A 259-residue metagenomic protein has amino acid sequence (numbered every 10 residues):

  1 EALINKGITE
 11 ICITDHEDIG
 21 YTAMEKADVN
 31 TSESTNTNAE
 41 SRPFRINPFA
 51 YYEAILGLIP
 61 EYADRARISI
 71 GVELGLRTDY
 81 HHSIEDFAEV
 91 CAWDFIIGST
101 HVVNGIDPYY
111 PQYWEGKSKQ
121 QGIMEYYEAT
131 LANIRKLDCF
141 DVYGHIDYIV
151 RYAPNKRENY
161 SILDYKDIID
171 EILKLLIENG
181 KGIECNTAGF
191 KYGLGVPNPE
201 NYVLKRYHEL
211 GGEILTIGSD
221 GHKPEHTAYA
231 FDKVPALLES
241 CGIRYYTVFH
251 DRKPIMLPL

Functional and structural regions predicted by a protein language model:
E1, A23, N104, I149-V150 (+1 more regions): Charged catalytic cores and adjacent phosphate/nucleic-acid-binding surfaces used for phosphate/nucleic-acid chemistry
E1-A2, D79-F87, E125-R135: Short, acidic/polar
E1-L74, T78, F87-V90, Y152 (+4 more regions): An N-terminally biased module of ancient metal coordination in phosphate/nucleic-acid-related enzymes
N5, A54-R65, E85-I97, I134-D138 (+3 more regions): Acidic (Asp/Glu)-rich catalytic clusters
I11-I13, I68-V72, I96-G98, V142-G144 (+3 more regions): Hydrophobic faces of well-ordered beta-strands that scaffold small-molecule active sites in alpha/beta enzyme cores
D18, C91-L176, G182-P197: Divalent metal-binding pocket/active-site signature
M24-E25, S83, Y109-Y110: Short aromatic-enriched loop/helix-cap "lid" or pocket-rim segments at secondary-structure transitions that line
D86-F87, Y110-Q112, L259: Short, surface-exposed amphipathic charged segments that create phosphate/polyanion-binding patches used for binding
